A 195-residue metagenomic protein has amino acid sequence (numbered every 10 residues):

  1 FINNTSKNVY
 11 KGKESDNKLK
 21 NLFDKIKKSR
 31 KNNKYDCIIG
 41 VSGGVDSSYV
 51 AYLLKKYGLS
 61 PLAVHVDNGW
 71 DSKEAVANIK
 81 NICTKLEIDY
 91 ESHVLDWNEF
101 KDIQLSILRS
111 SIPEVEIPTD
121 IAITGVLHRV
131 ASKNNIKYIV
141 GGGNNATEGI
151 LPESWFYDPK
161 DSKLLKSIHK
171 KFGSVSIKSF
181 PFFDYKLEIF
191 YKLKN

Functional and structural regions predicted by a protein language model:
F1-D36, L53-N195: Nucleotide-activated chemistry modules centered on ATP-dependent adenylation/adenylyltransferase
C37-D46: Short, glycine-rich nucleotide/cofactor-binding loops
Y49-V50: Hydrophobic positions on the alpha1 helix immediately C-terminal to the Walker A/P-loop
